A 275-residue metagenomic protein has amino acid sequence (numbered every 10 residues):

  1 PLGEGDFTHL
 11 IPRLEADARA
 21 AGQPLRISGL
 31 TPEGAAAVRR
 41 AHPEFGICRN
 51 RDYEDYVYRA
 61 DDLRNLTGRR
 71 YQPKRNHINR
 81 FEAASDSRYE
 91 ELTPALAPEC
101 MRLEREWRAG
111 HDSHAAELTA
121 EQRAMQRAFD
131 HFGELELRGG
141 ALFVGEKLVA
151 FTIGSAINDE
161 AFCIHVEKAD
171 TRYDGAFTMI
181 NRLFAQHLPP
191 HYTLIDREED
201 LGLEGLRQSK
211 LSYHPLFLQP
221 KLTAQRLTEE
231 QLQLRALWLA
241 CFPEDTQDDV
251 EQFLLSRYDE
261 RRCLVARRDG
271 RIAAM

Functional and structural regions predicted by a protein language model:
P1-G34, F143-T171, E251-M275: Conserved donor-binding loop and adjoining core beta-sheet/short helix segment in diverse acyl/aminoacyl transferases
G5-L92, I195: Acyl-donor-binding surface of acyltransferase catalytic domains
A21, A84-S85, L135, H191 (+1 more regions): Structured helix-beta-strand junction loops
C48-Y56, L216-L227: Conserved catalytic-core motifs of GNAT/GCN5-like acyltransferases
T67-A124, L227-Q252, Y258, C263-R267 (+1 more regions): Short amphipathic alpha-helix that is part of the acyltransferase structural core
E104-C163: A mid-sequence, solvent-exposed acidic-amphipathic segment
L137-A224: Aromatic (often tryptophan-rich) hydrophobic motifs at membrane interfaces
